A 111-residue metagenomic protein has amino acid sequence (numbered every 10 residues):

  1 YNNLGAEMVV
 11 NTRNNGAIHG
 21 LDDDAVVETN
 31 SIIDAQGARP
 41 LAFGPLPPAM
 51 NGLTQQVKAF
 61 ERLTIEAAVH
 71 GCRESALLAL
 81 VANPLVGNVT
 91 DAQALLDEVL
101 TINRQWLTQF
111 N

Functional and structural regions predicted by a protein language model:
Y1-G52, K58: C-terminal substrate-binding/catalytic lobe of Rossmann-fold NAD(P)-dependent dehydrogenases
L41-A42, A49-N111: TerminUS-proximal long segments
